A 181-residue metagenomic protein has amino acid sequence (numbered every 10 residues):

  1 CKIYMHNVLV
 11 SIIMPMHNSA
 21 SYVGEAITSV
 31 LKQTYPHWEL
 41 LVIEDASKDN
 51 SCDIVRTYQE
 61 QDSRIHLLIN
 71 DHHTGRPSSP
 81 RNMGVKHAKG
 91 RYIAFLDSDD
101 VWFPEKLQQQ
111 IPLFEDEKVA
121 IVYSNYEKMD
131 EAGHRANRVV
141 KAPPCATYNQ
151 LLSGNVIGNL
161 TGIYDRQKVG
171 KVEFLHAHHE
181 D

Functional and structural regions predicted by a protein language model:
C1-L31: N-proximal low-complexity "stem/linker" segments adjacent to membrane-targeting elements
S21-G24, D49-T57, V101, E105: Acidic helix N-cap motif at the loop->helix transition within catalytic regions of sugar-transfer enzymes
E44-D53, H72-T74, D97: A conserved acidic beta->alpha catalytic loop
N70-A88: Glycine-rich, basic loop-to-helix element that forms the pyrophosphate-binding segment of sugar-nucleotide handling
K86, S124, A142-D181: Conserved nucleotide-sugar donor-binding catalytic segment
I93: Short aromatic/hydrophobic "clamp" motif used to bind/position activated sugar donors
D97-V101, N125: The conserved acidic donor/metal-binding loop of glycosyltransferases
E105-A136: Conserved donor NDP-sugar-binding/catalytic core segment of glycosyltransferases
